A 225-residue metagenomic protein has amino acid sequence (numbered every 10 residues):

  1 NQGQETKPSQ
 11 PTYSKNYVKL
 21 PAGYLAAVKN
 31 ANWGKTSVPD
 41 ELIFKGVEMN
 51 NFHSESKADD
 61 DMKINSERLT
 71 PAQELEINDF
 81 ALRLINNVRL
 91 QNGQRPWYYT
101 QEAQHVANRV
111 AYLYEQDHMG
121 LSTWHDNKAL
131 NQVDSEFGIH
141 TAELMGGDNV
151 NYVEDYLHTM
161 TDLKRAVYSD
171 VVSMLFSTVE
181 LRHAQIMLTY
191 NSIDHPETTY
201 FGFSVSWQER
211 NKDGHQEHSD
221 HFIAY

Functional and structural regions predicted by a protein language model:
N1-E5: Long, non-membrane, amphipathic alpha-helices that form coiled-coils
K7-N32, A129-Y225: A well-ordered secondary-structure block
Y13, S37, V47-E48, M62 (+2 more regions): Intrinsic disorder/low-complexity signature
K29-H118: A short alpha-helix/helix-coil micro-patch that ends at or immediately precedes a cysteine
A58, S122-D126, Q185-L188: Short coil/turn segments at secondary-structure boundaries
Y112-H125, K212-H215: Secretory-pathway/luminal and periplasmic proteins that interact with or process carbohydrate-rich
